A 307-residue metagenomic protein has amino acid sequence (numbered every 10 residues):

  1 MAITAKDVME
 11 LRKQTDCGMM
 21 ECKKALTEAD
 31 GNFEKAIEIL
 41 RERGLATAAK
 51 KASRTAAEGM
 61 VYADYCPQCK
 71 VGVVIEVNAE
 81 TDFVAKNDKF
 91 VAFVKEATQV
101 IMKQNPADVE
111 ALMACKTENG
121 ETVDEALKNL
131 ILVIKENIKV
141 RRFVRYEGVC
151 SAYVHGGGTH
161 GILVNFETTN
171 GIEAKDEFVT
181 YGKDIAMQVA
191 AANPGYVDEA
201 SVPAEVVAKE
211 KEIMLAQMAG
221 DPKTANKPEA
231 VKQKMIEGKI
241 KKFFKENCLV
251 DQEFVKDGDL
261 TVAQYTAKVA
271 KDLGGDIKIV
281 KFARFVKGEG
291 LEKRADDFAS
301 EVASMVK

Functional and structural regions predicted by a protein language model:
A2-K307: N-terminal assembly/interaction segments in proteins that build large macromolecular machines
